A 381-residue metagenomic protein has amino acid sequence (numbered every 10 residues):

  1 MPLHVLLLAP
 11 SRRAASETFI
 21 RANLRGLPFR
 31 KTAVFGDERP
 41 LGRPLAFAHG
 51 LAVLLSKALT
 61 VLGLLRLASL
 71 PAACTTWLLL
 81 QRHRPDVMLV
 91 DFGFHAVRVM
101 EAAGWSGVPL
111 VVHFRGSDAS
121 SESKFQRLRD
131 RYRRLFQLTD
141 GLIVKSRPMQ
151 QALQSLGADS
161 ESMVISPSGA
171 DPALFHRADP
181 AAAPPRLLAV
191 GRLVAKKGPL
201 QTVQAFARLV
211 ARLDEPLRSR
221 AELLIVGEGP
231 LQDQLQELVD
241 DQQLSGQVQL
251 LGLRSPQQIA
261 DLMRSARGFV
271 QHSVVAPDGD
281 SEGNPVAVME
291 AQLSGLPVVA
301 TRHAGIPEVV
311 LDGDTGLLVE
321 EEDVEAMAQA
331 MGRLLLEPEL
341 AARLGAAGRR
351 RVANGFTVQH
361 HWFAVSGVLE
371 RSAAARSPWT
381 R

Functional and structural regions predicted by a protein language model:
M1-F47: N-terminal subdomain of nucleotide-sugar transferases
L6, I143, D179-R208, L224: Conserved donor-binding/catalytic core segment of Leloir-type glycosyltransferases
V90-A96, F114: Short His-centered aromatic/hydrophobic patch
P148, G169: Carbohydrate-associated surface elements
Q234-Q257: Nucleotide-activated donor-binding/catalytic signature segment of Leloir-type glycosyltransferases, i.e., the conserved
R264-G279, L296: Acidic donor-binding loop of glycosyltransferase active sites
V288, D312-G313, L317-V324, R333-E339 (+1 more regions): Conserved acidic donor-binding segment of nucleotide-sugar-dependent glycosyltransferases
V288, L293, P297-A300, V310: Short hydrophobic beta-strand element within catalytic cores of glycosyltransferases and related nucleotide-activated
